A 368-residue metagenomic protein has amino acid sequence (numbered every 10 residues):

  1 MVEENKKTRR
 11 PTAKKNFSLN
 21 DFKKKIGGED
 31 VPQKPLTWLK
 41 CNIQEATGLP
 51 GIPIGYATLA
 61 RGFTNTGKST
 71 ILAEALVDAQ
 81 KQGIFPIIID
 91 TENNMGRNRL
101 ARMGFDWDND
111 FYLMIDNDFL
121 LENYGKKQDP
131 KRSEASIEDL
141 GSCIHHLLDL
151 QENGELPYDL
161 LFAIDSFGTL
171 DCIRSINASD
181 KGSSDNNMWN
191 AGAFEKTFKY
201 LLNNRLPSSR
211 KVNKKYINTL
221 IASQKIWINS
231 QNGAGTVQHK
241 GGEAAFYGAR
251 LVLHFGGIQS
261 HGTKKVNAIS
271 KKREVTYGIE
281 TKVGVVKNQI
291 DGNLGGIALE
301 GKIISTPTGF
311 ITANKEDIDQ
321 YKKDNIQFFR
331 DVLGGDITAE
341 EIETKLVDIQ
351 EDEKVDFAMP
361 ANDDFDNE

Functional and structural regions predicted by a protein language model:
M1-I26, V31-Q33, S260-E368: C-terminal regions of RecA-like/P-loop NTPase motor modules
V2-D110, L121-P130, S136-I137: The Walker A/P-loop phosphate-binding site
P35, L39, I52-P53, K68-I71 (+9 more regions): Helical mechanochemical/support elements of P-loop NTPase systems and associated helical scaffolds
P50-P53, D78-Q82, G104-W107, D149-P157 (+2 more regions): Conserved catalytic network of the ASCE P-loop NTPase/AAA+ motor domain
N65-G67, G168-D171, W227-S230: Short acidic, S/G/P-rich loop/turn micro-motifs used as interaction or catalytic elements
Q82-N187, L346-I349: Conserved inter-motif catalytic segment of the P-loop NTP-binding fold
M188-T308: Phosphate-binding/switch region of NTP-binding enzymes
